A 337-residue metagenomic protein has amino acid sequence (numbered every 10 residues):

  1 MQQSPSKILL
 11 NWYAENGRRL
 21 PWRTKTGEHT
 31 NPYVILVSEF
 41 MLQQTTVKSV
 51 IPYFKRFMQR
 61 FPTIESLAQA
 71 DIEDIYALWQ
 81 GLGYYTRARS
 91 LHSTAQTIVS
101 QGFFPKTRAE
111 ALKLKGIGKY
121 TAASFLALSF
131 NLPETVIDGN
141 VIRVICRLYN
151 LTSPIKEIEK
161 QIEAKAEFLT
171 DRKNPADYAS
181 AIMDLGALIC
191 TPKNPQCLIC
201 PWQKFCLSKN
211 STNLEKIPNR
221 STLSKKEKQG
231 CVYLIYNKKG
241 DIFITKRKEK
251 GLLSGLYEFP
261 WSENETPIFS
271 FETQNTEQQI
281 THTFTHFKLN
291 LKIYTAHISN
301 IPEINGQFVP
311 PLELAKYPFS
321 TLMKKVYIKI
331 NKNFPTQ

Functional and structural regions predicted by a protein language model:
M1-T24, E28, A187-Q337: Intrinsically disordered, low-complexity, charged terminal extensions of DNA damage-control enzymes
Q3-L198, W202-L207, S211: Catalytic cores of DNA base-excision repair glycosylases
